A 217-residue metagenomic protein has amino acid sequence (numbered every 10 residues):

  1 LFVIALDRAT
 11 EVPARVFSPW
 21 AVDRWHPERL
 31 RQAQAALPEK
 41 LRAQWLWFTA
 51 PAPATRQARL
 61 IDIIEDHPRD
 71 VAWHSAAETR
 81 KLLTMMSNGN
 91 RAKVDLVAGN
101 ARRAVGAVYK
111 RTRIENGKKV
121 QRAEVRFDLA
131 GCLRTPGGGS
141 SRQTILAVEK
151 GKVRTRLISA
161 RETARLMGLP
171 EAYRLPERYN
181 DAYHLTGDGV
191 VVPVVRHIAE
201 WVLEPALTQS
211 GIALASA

Functional and structural regions predicted by a protein language model:
L1-R126: Class I S-adenosyl-L-methionine
G117-K118, R122-Q143: Internal helical hairpin/lid segments
R134-P176: FAD-binding beta-loop-beta segment adjacent to the flavin cofactor pocket
Y179-H184: Short pre-catalytic strand/loop immediately N-terminal to key active-site residues, enriched for Gly-Thr
V191: A helicase ATPase "motif cassette" and its flanking acidic/Ser/Thr-rich regulatory loops
V195: Acidic-aromatic/histidine active-site loop/patch
P205-A217: Active-site-proximal substrate-binding core of FAD-dependent oxidoreductases
